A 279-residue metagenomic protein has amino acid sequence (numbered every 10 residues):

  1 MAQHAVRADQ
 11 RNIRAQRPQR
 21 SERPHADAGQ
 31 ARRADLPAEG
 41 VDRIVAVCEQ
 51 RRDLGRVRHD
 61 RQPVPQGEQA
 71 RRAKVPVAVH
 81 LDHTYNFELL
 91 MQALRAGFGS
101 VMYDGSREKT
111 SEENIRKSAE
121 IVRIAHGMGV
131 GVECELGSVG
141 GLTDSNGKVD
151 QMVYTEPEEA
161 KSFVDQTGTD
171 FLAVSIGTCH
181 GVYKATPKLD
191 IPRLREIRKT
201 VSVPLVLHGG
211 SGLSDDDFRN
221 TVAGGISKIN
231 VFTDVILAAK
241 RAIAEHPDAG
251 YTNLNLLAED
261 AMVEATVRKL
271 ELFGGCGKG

Functional and structural regions predicted by a protein language model:
M1-Q16, G250: Generic N-terminal amphipathic, Lys/Arg-enriched alpha-helix
M1-R7, R23-P76, H83-V201, D215 (+4 more regions): Alpha/beta enzyme core
I13-S21, C48-E49, L257: A short N-terminal beta->alpha junction/helix N-cap motif
L207-G209: Thr-Gly-centered strand-to-loop micro-motif
D248-L256: Short beta-alpha connecting loops at secondary-structure transitions that line or flank enzyme active sites
N255, M262-E264: Family-specific functional microsites
